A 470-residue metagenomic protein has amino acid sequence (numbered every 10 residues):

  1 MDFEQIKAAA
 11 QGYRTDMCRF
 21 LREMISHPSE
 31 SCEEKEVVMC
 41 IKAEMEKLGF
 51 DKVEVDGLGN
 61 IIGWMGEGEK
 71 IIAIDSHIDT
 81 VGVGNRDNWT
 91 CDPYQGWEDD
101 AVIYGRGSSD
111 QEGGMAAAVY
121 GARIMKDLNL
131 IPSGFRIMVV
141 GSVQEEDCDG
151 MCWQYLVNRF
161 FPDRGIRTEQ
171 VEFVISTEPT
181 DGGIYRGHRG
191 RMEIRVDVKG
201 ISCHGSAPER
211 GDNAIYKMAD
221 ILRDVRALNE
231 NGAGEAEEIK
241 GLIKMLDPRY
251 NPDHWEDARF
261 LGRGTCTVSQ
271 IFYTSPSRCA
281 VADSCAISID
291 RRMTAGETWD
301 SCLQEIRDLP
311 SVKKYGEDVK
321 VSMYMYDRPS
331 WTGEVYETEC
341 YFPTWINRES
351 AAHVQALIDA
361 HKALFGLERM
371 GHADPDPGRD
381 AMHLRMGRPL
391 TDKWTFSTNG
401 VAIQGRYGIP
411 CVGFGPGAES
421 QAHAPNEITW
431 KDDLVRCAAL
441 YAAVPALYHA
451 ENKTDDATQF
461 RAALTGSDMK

Functional and structural regions predicted by a protein language model:
D2-Y104, D127-G134, A418: Acidic/His- and Gly-rich active-site-bordering loop/insert found across diverse amide/peptide-bond hydrolases
Q5, P179, R195-K470: Metal-dependent amide/peptide-bond hydrolase catalytic core, centered on the "pita-bread" metallohydrolase fold
I41, M115-M125, W153-L156, M218-I221 (+2 more regions): Buried hydrophobic packing segments
M65-E67, S76, R189, G200 (+1 more regions): A generic beta-sheet turn/junction motif
I71-A73, I103, Q170-S176, E193-R195 (+1 more regions): Short glycine-aspartate micro-motif
G84-G96, R189-E193, T332-E337: Short, flexible, mixed-charge acidic loops at enzyme active sites
D99-A101, G121-M138, D163-T168, V225-A236 (+3 more regions): Phosphate-handling active-site elements
Q111-E193, A258: Acidic/histidine-rich catalytic neighborhood of metal-dependent amide-processing enzymes
